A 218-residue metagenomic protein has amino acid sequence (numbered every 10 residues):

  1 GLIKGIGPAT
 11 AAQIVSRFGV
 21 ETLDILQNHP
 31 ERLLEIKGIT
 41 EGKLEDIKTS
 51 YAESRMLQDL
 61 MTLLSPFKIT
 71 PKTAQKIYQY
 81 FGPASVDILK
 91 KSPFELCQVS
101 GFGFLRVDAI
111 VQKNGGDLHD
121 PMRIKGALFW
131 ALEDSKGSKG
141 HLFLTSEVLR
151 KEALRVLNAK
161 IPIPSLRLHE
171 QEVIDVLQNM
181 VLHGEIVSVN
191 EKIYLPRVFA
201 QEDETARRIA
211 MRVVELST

Functional and structural regions predicted by a protein language model:
G1-K4, A12-I36, E45-S65, Y78-S100 (+1 more regions): Extended, structured, electrostatic nucleic-acid-contact surfaces
R17, S50, Y80, A127-S135 (+2 more regions): Short amphipathic alpha-helical elements of helix-turn-helix/winged-helix folds
G19, L57, P121-F129, S146 (+1 more regions): Short, leucine-enriched amphipathic alpha-helices that occur as contiguous helical runs
D108-W130, S138: Short alpha-helical segments that sit at the start of domains
K139-L154, I161-P164: Short acidic, hydrophobic short linear motifs in intrinsically disordered regions
L157-V189: Charge-enriched amphipathic alpha-helical scaffolds
N158, E185-T218: ASCE P-loop NTPase motor cores of helicases and related translocases
